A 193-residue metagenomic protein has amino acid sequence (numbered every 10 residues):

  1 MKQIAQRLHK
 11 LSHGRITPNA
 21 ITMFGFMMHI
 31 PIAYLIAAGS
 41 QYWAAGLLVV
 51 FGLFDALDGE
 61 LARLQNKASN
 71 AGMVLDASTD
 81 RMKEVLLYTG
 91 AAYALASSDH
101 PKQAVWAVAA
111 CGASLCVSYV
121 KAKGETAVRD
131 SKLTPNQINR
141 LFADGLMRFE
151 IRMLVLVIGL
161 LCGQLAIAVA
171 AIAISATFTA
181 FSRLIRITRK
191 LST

Functional and structural regions predicted by a protein language model:
M1-L11, R81-T193: A feature for the membrane-embedded catalytic helix bundles of lipid/isoprenoid biosynthetic enzymes
H9-I16, G72-V74: Membrane interfacial helix-start motif at the N-side
A20-A71, Q103-G112, L165-S175: Membrane-embedded alpha-helical segments that form the functional core of polytopic membrane enzymes, especially those
I36, N70-M73, A77, K83 (+2 more regions): Amphipathic, positively biased hydrophobic alpha-helical segments used for protein targeting and membrane insertion
D55, D76, T179: Conserved G/P- and acidic residue-centered "switch" motifs that form tight phosphate/ATP-binding loops in soluble
D58, A62, N66-D80, T134-L146: Juxtamembrane helix-capping/reentrant segments at transmembrane boundaries
